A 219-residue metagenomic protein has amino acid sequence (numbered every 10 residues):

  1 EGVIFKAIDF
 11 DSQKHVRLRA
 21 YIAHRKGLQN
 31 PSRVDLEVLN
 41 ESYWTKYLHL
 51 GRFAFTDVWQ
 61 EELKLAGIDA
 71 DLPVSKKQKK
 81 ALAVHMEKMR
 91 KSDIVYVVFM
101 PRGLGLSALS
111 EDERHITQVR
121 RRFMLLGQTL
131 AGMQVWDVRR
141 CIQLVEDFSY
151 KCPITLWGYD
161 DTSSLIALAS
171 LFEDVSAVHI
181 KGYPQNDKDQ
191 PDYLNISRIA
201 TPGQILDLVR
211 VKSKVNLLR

Functional and structural regions predicted by a protein language model:
E1-L28, S32-R33, G51: N-terminal cap/lid segment of alpha/beta-hydrolase-fold proteins
I4-A7, V16-I22, K80-H85, S164 (+1 more regions): Short alpha-helical segments and helix-capping/turn motifs at coil-helix boundaries
F10-Q13, Y21-A23, E37-L39, F99-M100 (+4 more regions): Generic beta-strand/beta-sheet core signal
A20-Q29, H85-K91, S170-L171: Short amphipathic alpha-helices and their capping/turn segments at secondary-structure boundaries
P31-S149, Q185-D192: Cap/lid segment of the alpha/beta-hydrolase catalytic domain
Y96, C152-I154, V215: Hydrophobic anchor at the start of a short beta-strand that flanks the dinucleotide cofactor-binding loop
C141-R210: Primarily recognizes the serine-hydrolase "nucleophile elbow" in alpha/beta-hydrolase and SGNH/GDSL folds
V209, S213-R219: Leucine-rich solenoid repeat scaffolds
